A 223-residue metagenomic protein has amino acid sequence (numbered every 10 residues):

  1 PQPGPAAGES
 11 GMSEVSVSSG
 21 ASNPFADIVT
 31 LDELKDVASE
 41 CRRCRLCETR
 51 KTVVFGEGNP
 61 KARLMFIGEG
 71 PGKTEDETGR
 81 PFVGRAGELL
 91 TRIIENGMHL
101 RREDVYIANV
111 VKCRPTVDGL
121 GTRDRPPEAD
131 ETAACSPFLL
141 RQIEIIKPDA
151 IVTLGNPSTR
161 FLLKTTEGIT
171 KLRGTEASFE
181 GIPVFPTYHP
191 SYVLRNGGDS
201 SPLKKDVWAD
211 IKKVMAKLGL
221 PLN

Functional and structural regions predicted by a protein language model:
P1-N223: A polyanion-binding, active-site-adjacent surface
